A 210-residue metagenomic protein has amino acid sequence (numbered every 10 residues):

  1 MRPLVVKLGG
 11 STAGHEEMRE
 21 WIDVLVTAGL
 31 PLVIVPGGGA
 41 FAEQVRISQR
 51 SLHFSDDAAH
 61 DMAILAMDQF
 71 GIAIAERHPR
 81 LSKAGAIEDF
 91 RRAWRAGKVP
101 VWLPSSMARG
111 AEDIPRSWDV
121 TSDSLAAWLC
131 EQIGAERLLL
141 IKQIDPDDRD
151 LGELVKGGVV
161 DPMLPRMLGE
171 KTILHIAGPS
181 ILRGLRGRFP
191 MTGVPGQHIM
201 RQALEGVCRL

Functional and structural regions predicted by a protein language model:
M1-L210: C-terminal catalytic "cap/lid" subdomain
